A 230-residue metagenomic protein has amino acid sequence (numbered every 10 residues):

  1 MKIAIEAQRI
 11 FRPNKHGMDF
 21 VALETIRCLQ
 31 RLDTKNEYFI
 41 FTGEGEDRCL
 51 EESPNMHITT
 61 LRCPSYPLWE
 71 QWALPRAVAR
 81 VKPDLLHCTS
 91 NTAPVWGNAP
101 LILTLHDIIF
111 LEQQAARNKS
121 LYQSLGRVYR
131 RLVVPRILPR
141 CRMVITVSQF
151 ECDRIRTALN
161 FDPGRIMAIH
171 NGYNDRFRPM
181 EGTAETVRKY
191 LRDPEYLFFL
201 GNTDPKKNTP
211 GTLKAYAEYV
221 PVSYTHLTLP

Functional and structural regions predicted by a protein language model:
M1-L229: Carbohydrate transferase catalytic cores enriched for Leloir-type hexosyltransferases
